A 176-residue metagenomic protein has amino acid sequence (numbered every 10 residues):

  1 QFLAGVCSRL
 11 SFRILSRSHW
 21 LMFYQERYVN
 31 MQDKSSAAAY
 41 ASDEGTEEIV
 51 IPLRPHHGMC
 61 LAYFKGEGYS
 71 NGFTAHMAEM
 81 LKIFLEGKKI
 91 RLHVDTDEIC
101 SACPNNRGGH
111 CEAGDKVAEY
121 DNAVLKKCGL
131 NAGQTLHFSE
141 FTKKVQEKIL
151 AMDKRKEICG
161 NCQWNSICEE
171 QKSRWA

Functional and structural regions predicted by a protein language model:
L3, Y24-Q25: Short hydrophobic targeting helices and cationic amphipathic motifs that mediate membrane/organellar targeting
Q32-I83: Long, hydrophobic N-terminal alpha-helical segment
E47-P55, G87-P104, Q134-G160: Immediate flanking context of iron-sulfur cluster ligation sites
H56-G68, D97-A113, K154-K172: Local cysteine-cluster metal-coordination motifs and their immediate loop/turn environment, predominantly Fe-S cluster
N71-A75, E112-V117, Q171-A176: Short cysteine/histidine-rich zinc-coordinating motifs and their immediately flanking basic loops
R107-F141: Mid-chain, well-packed structural core segment of small domains
